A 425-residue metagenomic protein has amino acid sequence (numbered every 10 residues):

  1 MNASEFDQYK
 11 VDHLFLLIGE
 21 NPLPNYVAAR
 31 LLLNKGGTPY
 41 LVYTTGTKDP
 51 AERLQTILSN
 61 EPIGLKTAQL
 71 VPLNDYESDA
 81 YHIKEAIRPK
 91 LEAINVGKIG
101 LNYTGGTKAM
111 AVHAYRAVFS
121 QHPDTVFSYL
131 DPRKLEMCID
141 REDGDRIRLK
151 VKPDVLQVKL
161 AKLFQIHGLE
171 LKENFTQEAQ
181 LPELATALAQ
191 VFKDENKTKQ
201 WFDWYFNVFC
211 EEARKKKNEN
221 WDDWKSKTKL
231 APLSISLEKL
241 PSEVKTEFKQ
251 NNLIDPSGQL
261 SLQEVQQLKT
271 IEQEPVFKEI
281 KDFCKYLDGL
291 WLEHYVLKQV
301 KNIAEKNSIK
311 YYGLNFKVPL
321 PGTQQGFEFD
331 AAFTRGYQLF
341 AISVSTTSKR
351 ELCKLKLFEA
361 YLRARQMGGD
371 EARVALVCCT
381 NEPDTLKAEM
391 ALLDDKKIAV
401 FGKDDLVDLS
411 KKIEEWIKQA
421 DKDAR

Functional and structural regions predicted by a protein language model:
M1-K98, V112-F327, R335-L339, T347-R350 (+1 more regions): Long, low-complexity, Lys/Arg-enriched
K98-T104: Short glycine-rich phosphate-binding loop at a beta-alpha junction
G105-M110: Trp/Phe/Arg-rich N-terminal binding region typifying the photolyase-homology
I342: Conserved beta3 VAIK motif of the Hanks protein kinase fold
